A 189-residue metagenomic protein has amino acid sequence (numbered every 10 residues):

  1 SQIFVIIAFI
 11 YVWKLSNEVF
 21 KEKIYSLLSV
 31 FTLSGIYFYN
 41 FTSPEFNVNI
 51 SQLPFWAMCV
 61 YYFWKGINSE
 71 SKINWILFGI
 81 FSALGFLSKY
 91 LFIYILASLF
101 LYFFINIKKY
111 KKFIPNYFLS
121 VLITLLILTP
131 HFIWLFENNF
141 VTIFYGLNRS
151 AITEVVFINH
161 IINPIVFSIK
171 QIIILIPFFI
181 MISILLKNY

Functional and structural regions predicted by a protein language model:
Q2-F20, M58, Y62: Transmembrane-helix motifs of polytopic, lipid-linked glycan transferases
I3-I7, G35, I50-M58, L96-A97 (+1 more regions): Membrane-embedded alpha-helical segments of multi-pass membrane proteins, especially the transmembrane helices
E18-F20, C59-L77, L186-Y189: Membrane-interface transmembrane helices that cradle and orient dolichyl/undecaprenyl
I24, K65-A83, I114-F118, L122: Short hydrophobic alpha-helices at membrane interfaces in multi-pass membrane enzymes
S26-S34, S82, F86, F100: Short helix- or helix-capping micro-motifs that position conserved polar/aromatic residues at function-defining sites
F41-Q52: Short acidic/glycine- and proline-prone juxtamembrane loop motifs at membrane-interface regions of multi-pass membrane
L84, L96-Y189: Transmembrane-lumen/periplasm boundary regions of multi-pass, lipid-linked membrane glycan transferases
